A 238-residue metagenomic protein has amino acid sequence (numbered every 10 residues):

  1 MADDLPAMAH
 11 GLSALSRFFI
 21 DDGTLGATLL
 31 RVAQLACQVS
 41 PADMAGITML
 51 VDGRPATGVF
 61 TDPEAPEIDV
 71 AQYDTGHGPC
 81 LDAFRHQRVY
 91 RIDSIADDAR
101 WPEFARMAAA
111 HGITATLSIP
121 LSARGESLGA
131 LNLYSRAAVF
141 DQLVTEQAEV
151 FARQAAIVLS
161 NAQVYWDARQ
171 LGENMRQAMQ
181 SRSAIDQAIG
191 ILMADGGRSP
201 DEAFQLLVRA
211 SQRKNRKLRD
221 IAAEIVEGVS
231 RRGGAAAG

Functional and structural regions predicted by a protein language model:
A2-S13, R17-F60, D69, H77 (+4 more regions): Helix-loop-beta substructure at the N-terminus of cytosolic sensory domains that couple signal/ligand detection
D3-H10, A14, I20, A156-Q170 (+2 more regions): Signal-transducing alpha-helical linker
L50, A65-P102, R106-T114: Regulatory sensory and allosteric helical modules in signal-transduction proteins and certain transcription factors
T114-S122: A short, aliphatic-rich beta-strand micro-motif
A130: Short glycine-/small-residue motifs
E149-A156: Allosteric cytosolic regulatory segments
V164-G238: Signal-transducing coiled-coil/dimerization helices and immediately adjacent hinge/linker segments that couple sensory
